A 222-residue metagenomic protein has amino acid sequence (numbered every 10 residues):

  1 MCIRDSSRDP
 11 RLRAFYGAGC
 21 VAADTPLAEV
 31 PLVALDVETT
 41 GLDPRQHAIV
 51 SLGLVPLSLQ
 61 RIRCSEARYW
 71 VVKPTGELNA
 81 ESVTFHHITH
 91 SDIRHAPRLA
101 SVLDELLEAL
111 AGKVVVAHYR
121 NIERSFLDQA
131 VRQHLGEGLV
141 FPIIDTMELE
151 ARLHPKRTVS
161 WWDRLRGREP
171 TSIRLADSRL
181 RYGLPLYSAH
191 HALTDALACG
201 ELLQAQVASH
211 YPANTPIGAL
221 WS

Functional and structural regions predicted by a protein language model:
M1-S6: Conserved small/polar residues in nucleotide/adenosyl-binding loops
S7-H134, G138-V140, R166-L186, H190: Conserved non-catalytic scaffold segment of RNase H-like nuclease domains
D128, G200-V207: Short, amphipathic alpha-helical segments that act as regulatory/interfacial helices in nucleotide-processing proteins
I144-G167: Short alpha-helix plus adjacent loop in nuclease-associated cores
H191-L202: Acidic, divalent-metal-coordinating active-site segment for phosphoryl/phosphodiester hydrolysis, typified by short
P212-S222: Mixed-charge, glycine-rich, non-catalytic linkers/tails in nucleic-acid processing enzymes
